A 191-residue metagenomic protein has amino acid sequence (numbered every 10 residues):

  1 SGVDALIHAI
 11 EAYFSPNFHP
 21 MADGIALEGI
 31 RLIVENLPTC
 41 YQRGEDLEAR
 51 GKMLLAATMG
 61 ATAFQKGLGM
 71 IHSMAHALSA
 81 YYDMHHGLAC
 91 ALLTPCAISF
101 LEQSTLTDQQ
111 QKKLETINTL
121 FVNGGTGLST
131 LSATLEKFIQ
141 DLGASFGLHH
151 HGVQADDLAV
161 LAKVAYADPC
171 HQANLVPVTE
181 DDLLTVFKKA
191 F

Functional and structural regions predicted by a protein language model:
S1-K66: Carboxylate- and glycine-rich phosphate/diphosphate-binding segment that chelates Mg2+/Mn2+
G2, F18-M21, I25, E45 (+6 more regions): Catalytic cores of large soluble enzymes that bind and process phosphate-bearing ligands
L6-I10, M53-G60, T94-A97, L135 (+3 more regions): Short alpha-helical scaffolding segments that buttress acidic/His motifs in well-ordered protein cores
G24-E28, L32, K52-L55, S73-H76 (+4 more regions): Amphipathic alpha-helical interaction segments
M59-C90, D168-A173: Glycine-rich phosphate/pyrophosphate-binding beta-alpha loops
Y81-D157: Gly/Pro-rich interdomain helix-loop hinge
Q154-F191: Short, amphipathic C-terminal "tail helix"
